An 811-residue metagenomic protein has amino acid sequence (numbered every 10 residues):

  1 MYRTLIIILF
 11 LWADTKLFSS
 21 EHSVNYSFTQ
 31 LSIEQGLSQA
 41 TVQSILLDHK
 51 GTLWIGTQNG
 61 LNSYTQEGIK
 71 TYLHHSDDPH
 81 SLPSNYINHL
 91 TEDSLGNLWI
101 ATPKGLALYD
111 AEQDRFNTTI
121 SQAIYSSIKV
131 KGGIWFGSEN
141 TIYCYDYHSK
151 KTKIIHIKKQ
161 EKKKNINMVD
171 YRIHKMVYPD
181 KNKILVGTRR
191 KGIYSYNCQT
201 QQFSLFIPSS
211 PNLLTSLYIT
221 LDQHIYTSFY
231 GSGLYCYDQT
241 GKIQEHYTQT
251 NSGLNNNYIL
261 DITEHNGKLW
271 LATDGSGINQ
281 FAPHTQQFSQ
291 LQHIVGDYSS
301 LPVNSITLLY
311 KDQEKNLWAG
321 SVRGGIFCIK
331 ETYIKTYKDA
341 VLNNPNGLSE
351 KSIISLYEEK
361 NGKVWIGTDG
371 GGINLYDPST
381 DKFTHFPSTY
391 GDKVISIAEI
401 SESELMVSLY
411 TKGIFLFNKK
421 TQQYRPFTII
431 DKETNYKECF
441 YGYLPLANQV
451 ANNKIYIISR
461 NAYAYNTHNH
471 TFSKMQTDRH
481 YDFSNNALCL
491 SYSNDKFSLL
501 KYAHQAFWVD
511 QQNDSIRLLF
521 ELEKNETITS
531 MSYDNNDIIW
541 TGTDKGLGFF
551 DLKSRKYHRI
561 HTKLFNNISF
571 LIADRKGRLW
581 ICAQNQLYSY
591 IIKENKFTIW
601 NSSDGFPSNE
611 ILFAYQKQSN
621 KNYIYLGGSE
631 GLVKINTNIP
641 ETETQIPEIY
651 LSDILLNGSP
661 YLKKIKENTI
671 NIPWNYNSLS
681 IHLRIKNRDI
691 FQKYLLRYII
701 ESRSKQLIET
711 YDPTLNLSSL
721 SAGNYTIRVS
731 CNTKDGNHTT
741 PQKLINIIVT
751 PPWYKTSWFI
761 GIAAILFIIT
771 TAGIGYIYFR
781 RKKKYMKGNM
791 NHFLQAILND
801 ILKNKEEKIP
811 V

Functional and structural regions predicted by a protein language model:
M1-T750, K755-I777: Carboxylate-rich, polar loop motifs that coordinate divalent cations or form catalytic acidic clusters
N657-G658, D800, N804: A short secondary-structure junction motif
G773-L802: Cytosolic signal-transmission helices at domain junctions
K803, K808-V811: Intracellular C-terminal tails of type I single-pass membrane proteins
